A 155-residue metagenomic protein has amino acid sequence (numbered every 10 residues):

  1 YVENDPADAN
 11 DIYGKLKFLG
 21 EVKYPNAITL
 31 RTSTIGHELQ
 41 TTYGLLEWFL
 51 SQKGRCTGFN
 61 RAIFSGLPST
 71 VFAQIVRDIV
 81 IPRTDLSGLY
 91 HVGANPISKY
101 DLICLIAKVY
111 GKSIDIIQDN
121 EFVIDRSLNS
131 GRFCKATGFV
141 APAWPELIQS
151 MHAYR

Functional and structural regions predicted by a protein language model:
Y1-D11: Active-site "gating" loop of Rossmann-like NAD(P)-dependent oxidoreductase/epimerase domains
N10-D11, F18, V22-F64, T70-V71: NAD(P)-dependent short-chain dehydrogenase/reductase
D11, F64-L67, I97, L128 (+1 more regions): Residue-level signal for the nucleotide or nucleotide-sugar donor/cofactor binding architecture
L19-A27, W48-K53, I79-V80, V92 (+3 more regions): Alpha-helix C-terminal capping segments
I28-L30, Y90, P142: Hydrophobic/aromatic beta-strand patches that form the interior of the parallel beta-sheet core in alpha/beta enzyme
G58-I63, L89-I97, A136: Glycine-rich Rossmann NAD(P)(H)-binding loop
I75-D78, P82-G131: Mid/C-terminal beta-alpha module of Rossmann-like enzyme folds, strongest in SDR-family dehydrogenases/epimerases
P142-R155: Amphipathic terminal alpha-helices
